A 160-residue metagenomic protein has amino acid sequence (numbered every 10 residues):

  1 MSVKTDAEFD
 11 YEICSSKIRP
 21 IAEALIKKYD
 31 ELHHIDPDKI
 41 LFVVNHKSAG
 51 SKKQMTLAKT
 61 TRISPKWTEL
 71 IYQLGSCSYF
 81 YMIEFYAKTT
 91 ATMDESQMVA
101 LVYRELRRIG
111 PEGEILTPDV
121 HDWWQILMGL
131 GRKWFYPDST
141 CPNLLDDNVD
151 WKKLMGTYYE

Functional and structural regions predicted by a protein language model:
S2, F9, A22, Y29-D38 (+3 more regions): Metalloprotease/metallohydrolase-associated module, dominated by Zn2+-dependent proteases
E8-K17: Long compositionally biased, domain-poor regions of proteins
A87-V102: Short pre-active-site segment immediately N-terminal to the catalytic Zn-binding motif
V99-E112: Active-site recognition of the HExxH zinc-binding catalytic motif
